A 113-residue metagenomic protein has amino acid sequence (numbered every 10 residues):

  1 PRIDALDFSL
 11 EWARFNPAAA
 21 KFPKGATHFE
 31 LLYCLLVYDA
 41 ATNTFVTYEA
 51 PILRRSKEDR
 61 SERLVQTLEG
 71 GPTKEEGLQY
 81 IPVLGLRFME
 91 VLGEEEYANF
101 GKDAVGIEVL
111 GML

Functional and structural regions predicted by a protein language model:
P1-A5: Long amphipathic N-terminal alpha/beta scaffold segment
L6-L10: Structural beta-strand segments of beta-rich domains
A13-K24: Short amphipathic, basic-aromatic surface patches that mediate peripheral association with negatively charged
A18-A20, A40-N43, E94-E95: Eukaryotic short linear interaction motifs
F22-F29, T44-Y48: Short acidic alpha-helical/loop segments enriched in Asp/Glu that coordinate divalent cations
H28-D39, E76-E108: Internal, hydrophobic beta-strand segments that form the core of beta-sheet-rich folds
L36-R54: Intrinsically disordered, low-complexity Ser/Thr/Gly-rich stretches
Y48-E75: A beta-strand/beta-hairpin structural motif
